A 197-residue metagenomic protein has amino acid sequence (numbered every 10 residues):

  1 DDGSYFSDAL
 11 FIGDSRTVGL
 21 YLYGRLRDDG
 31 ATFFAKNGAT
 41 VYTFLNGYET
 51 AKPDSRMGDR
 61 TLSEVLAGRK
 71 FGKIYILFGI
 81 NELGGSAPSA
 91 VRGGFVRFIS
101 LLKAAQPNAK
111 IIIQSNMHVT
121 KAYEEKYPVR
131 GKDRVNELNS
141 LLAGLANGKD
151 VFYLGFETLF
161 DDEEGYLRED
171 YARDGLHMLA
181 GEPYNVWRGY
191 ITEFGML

Functional and structural regions predicted by a protein language model:
D2-G94: Conserved SGNH/GDSL esterase-like catalytic core that processes O-acyl groups on lipids and polysaccharides
D2-S4, G19, R60-V65, N81-E82 (+5 more regions): Extracellular glycan-modifying ectodomains
F6-D8, R69-I74, Q106-I111, G148-F152: Loop/turn elements at helix/coil->beta-strand transitions in domains of secreted/extracellular proteins
F34-K36, Q114, L154-E157: Conserved beta-strand termini and adjacent loop/short-helix elements that scaffold enzyme active sites in alpha/beta
L77-N81, K103-N136: Active-site segments of SGNH/GDSL-like serine hydrolases that catalyze O-acetyl group transfer/hydrolysis on lipids
F95-I99, N139: Generic structural signal for well-ordered alpha-helices, preferentially at hydrophobic/aromatic core positions
V119-L197: Catalytic His-Asp segment of secreted/periplasmic serine-dependent ester chemistry enzymes
